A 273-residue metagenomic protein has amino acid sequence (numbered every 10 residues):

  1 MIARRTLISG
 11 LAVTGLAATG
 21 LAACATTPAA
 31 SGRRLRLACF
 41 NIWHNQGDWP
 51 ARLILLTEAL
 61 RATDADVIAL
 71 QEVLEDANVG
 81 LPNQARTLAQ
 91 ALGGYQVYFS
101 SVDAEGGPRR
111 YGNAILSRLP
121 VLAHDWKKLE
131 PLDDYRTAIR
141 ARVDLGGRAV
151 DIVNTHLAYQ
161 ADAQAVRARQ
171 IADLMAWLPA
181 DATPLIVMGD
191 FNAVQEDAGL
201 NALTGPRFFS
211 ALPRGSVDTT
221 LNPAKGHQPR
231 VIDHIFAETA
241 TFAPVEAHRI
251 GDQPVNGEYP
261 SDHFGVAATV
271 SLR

Functional and structural regions predicted by a protein language model:
I2-A91, A104-R109, A172, R273: N-terminal, active-site-proximal structural segment of metallo-dependent hydrolase catalytic domains
L35-I42, L56-L81, L116, A141 (+4 more regions): Active-site beta-strand/loop signature of hydrolases that rely on acidic residues for catalysis
H44-W49, E130, A161-A165: Short, flexible loop segments at the rims of nucleotide/cofactor-binding pockets, characterized by
W49, V67, E72-D151, L157 (+1 more regions): Structured beta-strand-rich core segments of catalytic domains in phosphoester-bond hydrolases
A51, L55, N83, T87 (+5 more regions): Extracytoplasmic/secreted proteins, especially bacterial periplasmic and envelope-associated proteins
A59, T87-Y95, D144, W177 (+1 more regions): Alpha-helical structural signal in soluble globular domains
A77-L81, Y95-S117, D134-Y135, Q164 (+2 more regions): Active site of divalent-metal-dependent phosphoester/diester hydrolases
